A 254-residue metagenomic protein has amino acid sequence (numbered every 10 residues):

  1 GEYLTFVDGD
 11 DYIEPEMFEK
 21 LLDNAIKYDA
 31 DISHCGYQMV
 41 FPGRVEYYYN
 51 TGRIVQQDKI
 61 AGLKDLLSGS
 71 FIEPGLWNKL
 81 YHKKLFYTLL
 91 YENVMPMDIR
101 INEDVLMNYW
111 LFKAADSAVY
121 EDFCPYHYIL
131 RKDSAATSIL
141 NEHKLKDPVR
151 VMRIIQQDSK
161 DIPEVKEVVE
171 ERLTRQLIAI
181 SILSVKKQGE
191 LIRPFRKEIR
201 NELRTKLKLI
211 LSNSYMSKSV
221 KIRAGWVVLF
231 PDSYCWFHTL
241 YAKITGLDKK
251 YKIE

Functional and structural regions predicted by a protein language model:
L4: Short aromatic/hydrophobic "clamp" motif used to bind/position activated sugar donors
G9-E121, Y126-E142: Donor-binding/catalytic cores of nucleotide-activated saccharide and glycerol-phosphate transferases/polymerases
A30, Q157, K186-E254: Membrane-interface aromatic/basic loop that binds lipid-linked glycans or pyrophosphate carriers, typified by
Y109-F112, E171-I182: P-loop NTPase catalytic cores that bind/hydrolyze ATP
F123-R131, S138-E164, A179-I210: Catalytic core of nucleotide-sugar-dependent glycosyltransferases
H127-L145, A224-T239: A short, hydrophobic/aromatic-rich structural module that often spans a beta strand with its adjoining loop
E164-R172: All-alpha amphipathic helical-bundle segments outside canonical DNA-binding/catalytic cores that form hydrophobic
